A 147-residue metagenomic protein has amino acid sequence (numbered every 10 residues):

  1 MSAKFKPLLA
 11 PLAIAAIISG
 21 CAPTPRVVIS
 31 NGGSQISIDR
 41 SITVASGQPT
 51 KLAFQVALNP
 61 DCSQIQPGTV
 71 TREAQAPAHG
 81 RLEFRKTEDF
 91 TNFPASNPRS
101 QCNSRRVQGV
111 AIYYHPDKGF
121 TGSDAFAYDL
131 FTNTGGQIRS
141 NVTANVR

Functional and structural regions predicted by a protein language model:
M1-A10: Bacterial N-terminal signal peptides that target proteins for export
I17-G20: C-terminal motif of bacterial Sec signal peptides marking the signal peptidase cleavage site
A22-P25: Bacterial signal peptide processing site
V28-F54: Post-signal peptide N-terminal segment of mature Sec-exported envelope proteins
S30-G32, R40-I42, G135-R147: C-terminal edge beta-strand
C62-R106: Surface-exposed or secretory-pathway low-complexity segments enriched in glycine-proline and Ser/Thr/acidic residues
A111-T121: Extracellular/luminal low-complexity segments enriched in Ser/Thr/Pro
F120-N133: A short beta-strand micro-motif common to beta-rich folds, especially ectodomain repeats
